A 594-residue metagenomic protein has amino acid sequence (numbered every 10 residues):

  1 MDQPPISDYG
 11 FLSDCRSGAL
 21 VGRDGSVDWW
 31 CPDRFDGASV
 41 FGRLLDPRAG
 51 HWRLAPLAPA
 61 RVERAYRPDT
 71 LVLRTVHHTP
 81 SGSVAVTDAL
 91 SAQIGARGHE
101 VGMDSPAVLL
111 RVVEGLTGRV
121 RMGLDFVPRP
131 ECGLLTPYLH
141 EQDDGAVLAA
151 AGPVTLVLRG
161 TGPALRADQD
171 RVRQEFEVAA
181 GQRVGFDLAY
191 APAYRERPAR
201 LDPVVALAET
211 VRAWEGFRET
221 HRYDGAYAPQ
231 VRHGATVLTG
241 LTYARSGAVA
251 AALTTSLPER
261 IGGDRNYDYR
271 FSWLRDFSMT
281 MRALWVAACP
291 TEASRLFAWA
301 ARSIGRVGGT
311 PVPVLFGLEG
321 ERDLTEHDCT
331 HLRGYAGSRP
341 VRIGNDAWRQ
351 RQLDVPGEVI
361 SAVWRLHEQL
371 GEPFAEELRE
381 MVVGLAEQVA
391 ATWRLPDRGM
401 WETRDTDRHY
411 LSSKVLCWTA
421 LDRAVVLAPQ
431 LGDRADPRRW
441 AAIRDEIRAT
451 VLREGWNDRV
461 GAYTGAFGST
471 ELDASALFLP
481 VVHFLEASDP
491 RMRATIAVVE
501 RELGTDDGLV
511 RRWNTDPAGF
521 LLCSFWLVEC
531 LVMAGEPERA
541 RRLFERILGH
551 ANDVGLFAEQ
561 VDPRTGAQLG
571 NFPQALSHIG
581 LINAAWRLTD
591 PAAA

Functional and structural regions predicted by a protein language model:
M1-A594: Acidic, mature catalytic/reactive cores of soluble proteins
